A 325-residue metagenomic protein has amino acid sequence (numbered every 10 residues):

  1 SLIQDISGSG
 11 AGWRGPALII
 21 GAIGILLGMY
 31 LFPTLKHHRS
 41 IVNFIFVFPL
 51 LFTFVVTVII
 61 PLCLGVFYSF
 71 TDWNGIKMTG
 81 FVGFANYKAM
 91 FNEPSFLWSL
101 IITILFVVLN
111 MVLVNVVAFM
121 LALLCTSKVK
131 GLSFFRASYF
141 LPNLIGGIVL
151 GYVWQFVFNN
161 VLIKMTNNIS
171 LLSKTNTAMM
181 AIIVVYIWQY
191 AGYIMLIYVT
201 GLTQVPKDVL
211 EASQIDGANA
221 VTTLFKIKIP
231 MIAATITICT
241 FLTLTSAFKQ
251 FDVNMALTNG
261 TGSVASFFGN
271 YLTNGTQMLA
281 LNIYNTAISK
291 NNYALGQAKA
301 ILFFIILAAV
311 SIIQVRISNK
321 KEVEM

Functional and structural regions predicted by a protein language model:
S1-H38: Transmembrane alpha-helices
L2-G10, R39-M325: A structural signal for multi-pass alpha-helical bundles of membrane permease subunits that mediate small-molecule
